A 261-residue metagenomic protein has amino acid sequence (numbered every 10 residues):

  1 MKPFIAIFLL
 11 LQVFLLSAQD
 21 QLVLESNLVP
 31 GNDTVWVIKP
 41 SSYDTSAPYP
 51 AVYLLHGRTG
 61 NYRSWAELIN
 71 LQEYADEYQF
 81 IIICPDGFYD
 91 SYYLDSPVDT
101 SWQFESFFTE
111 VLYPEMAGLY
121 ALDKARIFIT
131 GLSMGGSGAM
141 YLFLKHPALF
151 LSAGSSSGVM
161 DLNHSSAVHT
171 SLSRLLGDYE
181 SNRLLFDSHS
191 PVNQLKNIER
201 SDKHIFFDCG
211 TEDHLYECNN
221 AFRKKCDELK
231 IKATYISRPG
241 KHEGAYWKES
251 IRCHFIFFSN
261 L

Functional and structural regions predicted by a protein language model:
M1-P3, S155: Compositionally biased, low-complexity segments enriched in small residues
P3-L16: Sec-dependent N-terminal signal peptides
Q19-L261: Non-catalytic cap/lid and distal C-terminal segments of serine-dependent acyl enzymes
